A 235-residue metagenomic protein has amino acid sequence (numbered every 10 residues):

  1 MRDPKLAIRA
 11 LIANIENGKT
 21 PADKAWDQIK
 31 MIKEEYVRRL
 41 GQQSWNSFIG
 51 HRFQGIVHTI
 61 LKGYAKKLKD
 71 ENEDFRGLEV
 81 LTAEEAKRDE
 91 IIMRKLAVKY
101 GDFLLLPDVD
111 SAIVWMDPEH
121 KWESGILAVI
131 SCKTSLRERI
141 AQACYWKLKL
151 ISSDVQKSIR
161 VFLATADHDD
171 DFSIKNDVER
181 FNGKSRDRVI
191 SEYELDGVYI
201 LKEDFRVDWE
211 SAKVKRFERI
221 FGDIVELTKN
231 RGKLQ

Functional and structural regions predicted by a protein language model:
M1, A13-D27, R38, Q42 (+2 more regions): C-terminal tail/extension regions appended to the core domain(s) of diverse proteins
M1-L78: Interdomain/boundary linker segments immediately adjacent to catalytic/signaling cores
I49-V57, L104-P107, L136-I140: Phosphate/oxyanion-binding active-site loops and adjacent basic polyanion-contact surfaces
V80-E119: Active-site metal-binding core of divalent-cation-utilizing nuclease and nuclease-like domains
S111-I113, L127-C132, A143: Conserved catalytic cores of phosphodiester-cleaving nucleases, focusing on short active-site segments
H120-E123, Y145-Q156, F181-K184, I190: Short, surface-exposed basic-aromatic patches at helix termini and helix-loop junctions that form
K121-E123, S135-W146, F172-N176: Active-site-adjacent loop/helix micro-motif of nuclease/hydrolase catalytic cores
E123-I126, I130-R137, L150-D154, I159-H168: Long alpha-helical, hydrophobic tracts
